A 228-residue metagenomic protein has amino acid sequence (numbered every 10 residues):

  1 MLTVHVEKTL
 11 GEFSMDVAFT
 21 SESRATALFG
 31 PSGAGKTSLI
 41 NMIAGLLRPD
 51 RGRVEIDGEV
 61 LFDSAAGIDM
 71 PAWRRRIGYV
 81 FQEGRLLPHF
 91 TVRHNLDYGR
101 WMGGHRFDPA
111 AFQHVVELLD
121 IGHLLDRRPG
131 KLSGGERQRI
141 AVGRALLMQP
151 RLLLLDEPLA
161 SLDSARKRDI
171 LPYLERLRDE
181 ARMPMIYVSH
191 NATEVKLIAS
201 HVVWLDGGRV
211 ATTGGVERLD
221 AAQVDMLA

Functional and structural regions predicted by a protein language model:
E59-F62, F107-L124, E175-R176: Conserved ABC ATPase "signature" region
L61-G78, M102: ABC ATPase NBD coupling module
F90-P109, L118: ABC-type ATPase nucleotide-binding domains, specifically the catalytic core motifs of the NBD
R128-L132, E136-Q138: Conserved ABC ATPase signature
L147-R151: A short, proline-enriched helix->beta-strand linker immediately N-terminal to the Walker B motif in ABC-type P-loop
R182-V188: Conserved H-loop
